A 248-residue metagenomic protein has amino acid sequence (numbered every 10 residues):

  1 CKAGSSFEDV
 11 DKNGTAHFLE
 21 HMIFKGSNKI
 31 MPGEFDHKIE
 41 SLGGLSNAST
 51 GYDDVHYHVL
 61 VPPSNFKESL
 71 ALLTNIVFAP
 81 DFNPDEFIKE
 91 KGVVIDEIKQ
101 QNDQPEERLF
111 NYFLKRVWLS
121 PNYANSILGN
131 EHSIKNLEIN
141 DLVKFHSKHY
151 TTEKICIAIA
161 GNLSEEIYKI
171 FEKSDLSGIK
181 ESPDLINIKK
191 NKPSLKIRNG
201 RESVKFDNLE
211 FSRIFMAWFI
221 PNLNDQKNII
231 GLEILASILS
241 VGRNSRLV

Functional and structural regions predicted by a protein language model:
C1, H17, L73, I186-K189: A signal for specific C-terminal beta-sheet/loop modules enriched in small/flexible residues with GP/PG/PP motifs
C1-I39, F113, K227-L239: Active/ligand-binding-proximal structured segments within catalytic/core domains that scaffold catalytic residues
P32-I186, P193, V204, F211-F215 (+3 more regions): Charge-rich, well-structured scaffold segments of protease-associated domains
K196-N199, Q226: Internal nucleotide-binding/catalytic subdomain
R198-D207: Short amphipathic
N244-V248: Short, intrinsically disordered, charge-balanced linker/junction segments flanking boundaries in proteins
